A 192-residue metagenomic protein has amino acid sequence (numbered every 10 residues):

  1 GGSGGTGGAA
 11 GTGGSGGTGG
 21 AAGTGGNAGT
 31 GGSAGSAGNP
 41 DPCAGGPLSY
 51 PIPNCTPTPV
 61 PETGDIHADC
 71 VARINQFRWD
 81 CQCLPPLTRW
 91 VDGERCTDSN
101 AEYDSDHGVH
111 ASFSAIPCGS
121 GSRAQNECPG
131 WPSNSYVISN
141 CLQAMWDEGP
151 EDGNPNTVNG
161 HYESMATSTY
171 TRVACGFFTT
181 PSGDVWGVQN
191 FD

Functional and structural regions predicted by a protein language model:
G1-D41: Ser/Thr-rich, Pro/Gly/Ala-heavy low-complexity intrinsically disordered linkers and tails of secreted extracellular
G8, G20, G32, V71-N75 (+5 more regions): Non-transmembrane alpha-helical segments in soluble domains of secreted/periplasmic/extracellular proteins
T12, T30-S33, A111, Q125 (+1 more regions): Intrinsic disorder/low-complexity segments
A28, P40-P42, A101, S105 (+4 more regions): Short linear motifs in intrinsically disordered/low-complexity regions
D41-G121, Y162, S168-G176: Short, well-ordered surface patches within globular domains
I116-D192: A well-ordered secondary-structure block
